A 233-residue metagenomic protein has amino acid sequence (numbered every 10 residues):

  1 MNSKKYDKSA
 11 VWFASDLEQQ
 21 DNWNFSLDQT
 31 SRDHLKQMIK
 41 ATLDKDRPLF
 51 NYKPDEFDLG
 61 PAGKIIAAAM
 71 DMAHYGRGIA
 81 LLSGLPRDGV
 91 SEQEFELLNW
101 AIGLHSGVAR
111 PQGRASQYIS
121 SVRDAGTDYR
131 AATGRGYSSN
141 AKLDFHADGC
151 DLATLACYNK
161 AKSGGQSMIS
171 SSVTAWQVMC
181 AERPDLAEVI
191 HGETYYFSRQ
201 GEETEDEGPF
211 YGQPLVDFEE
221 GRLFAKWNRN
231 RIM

Functional and structural regions predicted by a protein language model:
M1-G63, A67-A68, Y75, A80 (+4 more regions): Active-site environment of non-heme Fe oxygenases that use a 2-His-1-carboxylate facial triad
Q93-W100, S170-S171: "Short basic amphipathic alpha-helical interaction patches in structured regions
N99-A109: A short alpha->loop->secondary-structure connector
